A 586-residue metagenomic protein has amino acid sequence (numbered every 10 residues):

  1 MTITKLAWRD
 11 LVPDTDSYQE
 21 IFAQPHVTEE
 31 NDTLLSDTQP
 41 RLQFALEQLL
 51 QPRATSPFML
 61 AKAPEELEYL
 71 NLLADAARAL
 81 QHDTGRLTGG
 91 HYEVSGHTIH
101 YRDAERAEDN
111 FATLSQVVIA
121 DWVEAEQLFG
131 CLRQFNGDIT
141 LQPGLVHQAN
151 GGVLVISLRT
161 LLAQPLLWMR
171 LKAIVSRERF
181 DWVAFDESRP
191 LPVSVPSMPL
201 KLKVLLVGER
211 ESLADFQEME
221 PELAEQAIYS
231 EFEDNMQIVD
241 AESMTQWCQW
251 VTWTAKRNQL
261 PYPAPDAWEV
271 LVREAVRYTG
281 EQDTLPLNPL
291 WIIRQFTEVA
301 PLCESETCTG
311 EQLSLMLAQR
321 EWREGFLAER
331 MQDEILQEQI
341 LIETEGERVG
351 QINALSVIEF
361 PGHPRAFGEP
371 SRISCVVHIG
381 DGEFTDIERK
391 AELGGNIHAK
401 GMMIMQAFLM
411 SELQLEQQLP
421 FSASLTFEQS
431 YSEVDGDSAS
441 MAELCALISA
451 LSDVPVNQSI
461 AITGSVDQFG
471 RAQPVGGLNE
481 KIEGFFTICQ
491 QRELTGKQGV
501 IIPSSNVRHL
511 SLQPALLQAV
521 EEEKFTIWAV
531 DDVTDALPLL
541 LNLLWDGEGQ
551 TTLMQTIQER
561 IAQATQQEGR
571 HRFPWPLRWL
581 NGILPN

Functional and structural regions predicted by a protein language model:
M1-I3, R9-L11, T15-Q24, F44-L49 (+8 more regions): Peripheral, non-AAA+ core regions of ATP-driven protein-machinery
T2-Q217, Y229-D240, C248-E311, M316-S371 (+2 more regions): Conserved ASCE/P-loop NTPase catalytic core
L200, E225, E521-F525: A short helix-to-beta-strand connector/capping loop
S212-Q226, Q513-A519: Short regulatory helix/loop adjacent to the ATP-binding pocket of P-loop NTPases
S374: Short, surface-exposed charged micro-motifs
